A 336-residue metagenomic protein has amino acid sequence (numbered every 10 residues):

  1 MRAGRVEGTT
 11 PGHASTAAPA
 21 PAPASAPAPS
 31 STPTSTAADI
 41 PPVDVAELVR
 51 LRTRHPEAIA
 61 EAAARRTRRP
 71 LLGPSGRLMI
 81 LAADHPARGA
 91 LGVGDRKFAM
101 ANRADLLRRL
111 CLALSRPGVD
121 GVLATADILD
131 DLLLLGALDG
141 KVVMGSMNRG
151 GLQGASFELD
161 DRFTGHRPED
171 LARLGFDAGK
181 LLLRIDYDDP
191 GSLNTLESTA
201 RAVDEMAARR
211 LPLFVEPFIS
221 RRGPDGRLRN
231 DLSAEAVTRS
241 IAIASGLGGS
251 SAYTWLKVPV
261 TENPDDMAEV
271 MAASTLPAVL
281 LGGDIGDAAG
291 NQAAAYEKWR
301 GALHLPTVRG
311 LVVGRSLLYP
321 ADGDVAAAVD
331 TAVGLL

Functional and structural regions predicted by a protein language model:
M1-A20, A26-R162, R309: Alpha/beta catalytic barrel-like cores
G73-P74, S220, Y319-P320: Generic structural "secondary-structure junction" signal
A82, F214, G314: Generic enzyme active-site microenvironment
A87, G94-P117, G121, L129 (+4 more regions): Alpha/beta enzyme core
G89-L91, D287-A295, L311, Y319-D322: Short active-site-adjacent structural elements
I185, G283-I285, P306-G323: Glycine-rich phosphate-binding active-site loops on the catalytic face of alpha/beta enzymes
K257, V279-N291, L317-L318: Short, glycine/charged-rich beta-strand-loop motifs at protein surfaces that mediate ligand recognition and catalysis
G301, L318-L336: C-terminal helical cap(s) of enzyme catalytic domains, especially alpha/beta-barrels
